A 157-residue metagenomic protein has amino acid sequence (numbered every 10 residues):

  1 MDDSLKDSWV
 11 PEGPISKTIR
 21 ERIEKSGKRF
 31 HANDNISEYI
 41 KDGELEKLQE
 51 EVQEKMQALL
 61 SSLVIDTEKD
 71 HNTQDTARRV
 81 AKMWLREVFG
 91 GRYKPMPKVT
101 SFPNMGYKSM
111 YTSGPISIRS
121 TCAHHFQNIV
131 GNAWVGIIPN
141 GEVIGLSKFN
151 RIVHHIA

Functional and structural regions predicted by a protein language model:
D2-N132: Active-site loop/lid in soluble adenylation, ligation, and acyl-transfer enzymes
D66, T121-A157: Histidine-centered catalytic/metal-coordination loop motif
